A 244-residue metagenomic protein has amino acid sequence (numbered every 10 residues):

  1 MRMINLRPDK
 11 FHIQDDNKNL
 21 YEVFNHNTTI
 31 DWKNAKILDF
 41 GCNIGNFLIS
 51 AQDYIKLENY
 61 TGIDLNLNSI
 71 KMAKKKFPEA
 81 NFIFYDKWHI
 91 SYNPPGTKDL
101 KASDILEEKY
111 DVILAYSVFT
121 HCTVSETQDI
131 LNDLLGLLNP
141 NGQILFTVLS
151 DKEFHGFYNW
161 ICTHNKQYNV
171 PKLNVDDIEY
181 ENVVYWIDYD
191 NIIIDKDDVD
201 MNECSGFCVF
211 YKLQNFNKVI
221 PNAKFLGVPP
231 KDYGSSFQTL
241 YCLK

Functional and structural regions predicted by a protein language model:
M1-N34, I44-L57, I63-D104, L145-K244: Class I (Rossmann-like) S-adenosyl-L-methionine-dependent methyltransferase catalytic domain, capturing the SAM-binding
A35, D111: Conserved acidic residues
F40: Conserved beta-strand/loop positions that form the S-adenosyl-L-methionine
L106-K109: A glycine-rich helix->loop->beta "capping" turn within Rossmann-like NAD(P)(H)-dependent oxidoreductase domains
L114: A conserved beta-strand element that flanks and buttresses the S-adenosyl-L-methionine
S117-V118: Short catalytic micro-motifs in class I SAM-dependent methyltransferases
T123-V124: Helix-capping/helix-break motifs at membrane-protein junctions, especially on the cytosolic side just before or after
Q128-P140: A short glycine-rich, Lys/Arg-flanked "PGG" loop and its adjoining helix->strand segment in the class I
